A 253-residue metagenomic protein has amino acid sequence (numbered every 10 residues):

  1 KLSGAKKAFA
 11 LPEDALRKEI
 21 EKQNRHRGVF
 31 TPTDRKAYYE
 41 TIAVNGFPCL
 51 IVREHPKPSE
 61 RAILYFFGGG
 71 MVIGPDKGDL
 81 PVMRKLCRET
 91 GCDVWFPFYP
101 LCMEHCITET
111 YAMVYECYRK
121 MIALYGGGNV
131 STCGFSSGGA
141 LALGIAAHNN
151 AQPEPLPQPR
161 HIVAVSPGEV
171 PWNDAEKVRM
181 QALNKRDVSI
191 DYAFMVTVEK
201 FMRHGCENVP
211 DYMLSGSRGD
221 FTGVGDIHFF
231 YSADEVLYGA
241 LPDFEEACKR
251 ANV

Functional and structural regions predicted by a protein language model:
K1-K57, M195, V224: A glycine/proline-hinged amphipathic helix-loop "lid/cap" segment that gates access to hydrophobic ligand pockets
E60-G69: Short beta-strand element of the alpha/beta-hydrolase
A62, G91-W95: A fold-wide structural signal in alpha/beta-hydrolase
D76, V82-K85, W95-S131: Catalytic nucleophile-loop/oxyanion-hole region of alpha/beta-hydrolase and closely related hydrolase-like folds
T132-G134, V165: Short beta-strand immediately N-terminal to the catalytic nucleophile in serine-hydrolase-like folds
G134, G138-A142: Gly/Ala-rich beta-loop-alpha elbow adjacent to hydrolase catalytic centers
A147, A151-E207: Hydrolase active-site cap/lid region
H204-V253: Serine-hydrolase catalytic core
